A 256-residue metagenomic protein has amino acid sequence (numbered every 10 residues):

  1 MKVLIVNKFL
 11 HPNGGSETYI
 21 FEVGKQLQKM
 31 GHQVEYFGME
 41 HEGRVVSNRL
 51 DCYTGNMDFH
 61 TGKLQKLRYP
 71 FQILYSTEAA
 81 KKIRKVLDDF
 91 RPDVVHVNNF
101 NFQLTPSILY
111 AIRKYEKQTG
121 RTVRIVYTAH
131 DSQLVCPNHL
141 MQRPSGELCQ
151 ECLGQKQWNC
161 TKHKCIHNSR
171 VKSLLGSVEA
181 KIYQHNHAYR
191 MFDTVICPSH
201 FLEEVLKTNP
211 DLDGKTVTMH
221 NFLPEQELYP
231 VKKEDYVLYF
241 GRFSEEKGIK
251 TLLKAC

Functional and structural regions predicted by a protein language model:
N7-N13, G24-T77, K81-F90: N-terminal strand-loop element at the rim of the active site of nucleotide-sugar-dependent glycosyltransferases
F9-H11, F222, F240-S244: Short donor-sugar binding/catalytic loops of nucleotide-sugar-dependent glycosyltransferases, especially enzymes
E40, F201, F222: Carbohydrate-associated surface elements
R84-L104, V123-T128: Short N-terminal targeting/anchoring amphipathic segment
K114, Q133, C149-T194: Membrane-proximal helix-turn-helix segments that form the acceptor-binding/catalytic region of lipid-linked
V126, R190-H200: A short beta-strand/loop micro-motif in the catalytic core of glycosyltransferases that engages the nucleotide-sugar
I196, Y229-K247, L253-C256: Conserved donor-binding/catalytic core segment of Leloir-type glycosyltransferases
K207-T208, D213, V217-D235: Acidic anion/phosphate-binding donor-loop and adjacent secondary structure in glycosyltransferase catalytic cores
